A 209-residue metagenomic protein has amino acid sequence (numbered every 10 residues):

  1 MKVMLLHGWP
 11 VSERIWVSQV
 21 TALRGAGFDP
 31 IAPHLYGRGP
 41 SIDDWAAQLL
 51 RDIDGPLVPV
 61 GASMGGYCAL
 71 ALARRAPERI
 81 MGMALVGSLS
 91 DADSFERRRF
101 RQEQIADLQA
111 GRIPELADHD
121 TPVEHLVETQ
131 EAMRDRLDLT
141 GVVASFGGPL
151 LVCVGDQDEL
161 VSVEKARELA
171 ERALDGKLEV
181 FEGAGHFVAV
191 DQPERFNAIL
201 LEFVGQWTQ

Functional and structural regions predicted by a protein language model:
G8-V11, S63: Active-site glycine-rich loops that stabilize anionic/oxyanionic intermediates across multiple enzyme folds
S12-V60, R74, A198: Active-site loop/oxyanion-hole signature of alpha/beta-hydrolase fold enzymes
G61-G65, A69: Gly/Ala-rich beta-loop-alpha elbow adjacent to hydrolase catalytic centers
L70-R75, R79-P114, H125: Flexible "cap/lid" loop of the alpha/beta hydrolase fold
H125-V143: Active-site nucleophile elbow and catalytic-triad environment of alpha/beta-hydrolase enzymes
F146, V152-V154, D158: Short beta-strand/loop motif that positions the catalytic acidic residue of the alpha/beta-hydrolase fold
E159-K165: Conserved alpha/beta-hydrolase "acid-adjacent" motif
A184-N197: Catalytic histidine-centered segment of alpha/beta-hydrolase-like enzymes
